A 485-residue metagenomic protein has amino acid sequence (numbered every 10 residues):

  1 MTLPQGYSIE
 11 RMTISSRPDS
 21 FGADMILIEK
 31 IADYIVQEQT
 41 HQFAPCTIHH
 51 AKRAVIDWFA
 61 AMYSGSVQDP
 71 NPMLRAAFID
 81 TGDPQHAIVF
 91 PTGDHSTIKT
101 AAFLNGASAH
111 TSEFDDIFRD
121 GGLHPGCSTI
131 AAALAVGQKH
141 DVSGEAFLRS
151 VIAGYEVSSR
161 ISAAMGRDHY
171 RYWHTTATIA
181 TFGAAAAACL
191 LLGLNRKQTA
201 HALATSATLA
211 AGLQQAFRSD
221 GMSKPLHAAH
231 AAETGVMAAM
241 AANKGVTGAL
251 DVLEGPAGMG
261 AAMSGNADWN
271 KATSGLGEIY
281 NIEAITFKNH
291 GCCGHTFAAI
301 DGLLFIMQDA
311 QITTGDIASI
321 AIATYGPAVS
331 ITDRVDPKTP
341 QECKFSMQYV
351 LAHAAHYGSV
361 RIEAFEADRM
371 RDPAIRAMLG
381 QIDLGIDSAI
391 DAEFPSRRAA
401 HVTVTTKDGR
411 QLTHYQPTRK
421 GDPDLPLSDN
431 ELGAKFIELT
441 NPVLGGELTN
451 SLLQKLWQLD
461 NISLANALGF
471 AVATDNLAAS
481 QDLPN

Functional and structural regions predicted by a protein language model:
Q5-Y7: Low-complexity, intrinsically disordered or signal/transmembrane-proximal segments
M12-G122, S219, S223-E233, M240-N485: Terminal-appendage/accessory-domain detector
I48, K52, I56, T129 (+3 more regions): Hydrophobic face of alpha-helices
F59, T129-V136, V151-S158, T181-L192 (+3 more regions): Buried hydrophobic packing segments
N105, T129-A131, A210: Pore- and pathway-forming membrane helices of multi-pass small-molecule/ion transporters and channels
S112-I161: Hydrophobic alpha-helical hairpins/lids featuring a short glycine-rich hinge
D141, E145-V236: Glycine-rich, mobile lid/loop segments that gate access to catalytic sites or pores
